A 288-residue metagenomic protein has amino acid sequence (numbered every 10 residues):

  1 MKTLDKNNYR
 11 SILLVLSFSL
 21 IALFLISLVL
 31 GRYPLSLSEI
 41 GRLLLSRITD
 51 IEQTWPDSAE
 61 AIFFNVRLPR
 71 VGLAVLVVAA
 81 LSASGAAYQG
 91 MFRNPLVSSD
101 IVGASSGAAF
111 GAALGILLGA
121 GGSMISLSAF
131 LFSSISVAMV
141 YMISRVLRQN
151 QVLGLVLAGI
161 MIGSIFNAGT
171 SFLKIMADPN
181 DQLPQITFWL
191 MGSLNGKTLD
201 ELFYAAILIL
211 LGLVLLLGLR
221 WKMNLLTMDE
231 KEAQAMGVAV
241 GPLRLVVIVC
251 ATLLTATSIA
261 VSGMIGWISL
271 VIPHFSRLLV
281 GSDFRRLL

Functional and structural regions predicted by a protein language model:
M1-L288: Alpha-helical transmembrane segments in inner-membrane proteins
